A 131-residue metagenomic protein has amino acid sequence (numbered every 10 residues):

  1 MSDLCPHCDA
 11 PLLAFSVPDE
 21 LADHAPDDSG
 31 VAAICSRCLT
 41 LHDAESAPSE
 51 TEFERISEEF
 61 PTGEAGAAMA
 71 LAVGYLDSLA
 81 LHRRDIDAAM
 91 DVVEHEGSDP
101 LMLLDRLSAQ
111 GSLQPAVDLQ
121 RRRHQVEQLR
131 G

Functional and structural regions predicted by a protein language model:
M1-E54: N-terminal cysteine/histidine-rich coordination modules
D9, I56-E59, E127-R130: A broadly tuned preference for mixed-charge, low-complexity surface segments
L13-S16, D77-A80, E94-G97, G111-V117: Short, exposed beta-strand "edge-strand" segments with a Pro/Gly-rich flavor and a Y/T-containing core
V17, V31, V73, V92-V93 (+2 more regions): Extended aliphatic helical segments
A22-H24, S49, E58, S108 (+1 more regions): Generic structural signal for short, flexible, solvent-exposed coil/loop and linker residues
D23-D27, E54, D91-H95, S108 (+2 more regions): A sequence-level detector of short, solvent-exposed, charge-rich linear segments
A32-L103: Long, charge-rich boundary regions
S98-G131: C-terminal, charged low-complexity interaction regions
